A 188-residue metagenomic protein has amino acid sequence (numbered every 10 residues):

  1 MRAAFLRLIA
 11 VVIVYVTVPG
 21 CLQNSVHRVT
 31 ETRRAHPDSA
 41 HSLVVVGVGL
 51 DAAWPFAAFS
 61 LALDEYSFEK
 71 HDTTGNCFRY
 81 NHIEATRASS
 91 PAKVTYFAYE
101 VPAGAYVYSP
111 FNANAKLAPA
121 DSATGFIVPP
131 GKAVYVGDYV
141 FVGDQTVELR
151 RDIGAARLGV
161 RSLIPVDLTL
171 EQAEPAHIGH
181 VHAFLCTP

Functional and structural regions predicted by a protein language model:
M1-Q23: Sec-dependent bacterial lipoprotein signal peptides
R2, E84-R87, F111-A115: Intrinsically disordered, low-complexity segments enriched in polar/charged residues with Gly/Pro, especially when
C21-H82, A113-P188: Primarily secretory-pathway and cell-envelope proteins
C77-K93: Short, acidic Ser/Thr/Gly-rich low-complexity loop/linker segments typical of extracellular and cell-surface proteins
A85-A88, F97, A123-F126: Beta-strand-rich interaction surfaces with strong enrichment in secreted/lumenal proteins
K93-E100: Short, surface-exposed beta-strand/beta-hairpin micro-motifs centered on an aromatic residue
V101-S109: A short tyrosine-centered beta-strand micro-motif
